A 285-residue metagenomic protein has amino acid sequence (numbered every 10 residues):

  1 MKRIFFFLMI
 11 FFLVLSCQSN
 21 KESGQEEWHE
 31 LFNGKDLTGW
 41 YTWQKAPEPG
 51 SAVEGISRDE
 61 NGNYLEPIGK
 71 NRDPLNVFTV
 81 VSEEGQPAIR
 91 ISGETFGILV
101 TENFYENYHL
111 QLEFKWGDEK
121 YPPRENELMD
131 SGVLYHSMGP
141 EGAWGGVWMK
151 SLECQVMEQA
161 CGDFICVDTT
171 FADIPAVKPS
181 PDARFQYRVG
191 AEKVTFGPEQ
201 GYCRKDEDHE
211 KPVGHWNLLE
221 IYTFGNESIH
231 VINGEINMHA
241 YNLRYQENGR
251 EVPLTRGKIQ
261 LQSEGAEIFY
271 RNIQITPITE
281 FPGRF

Functional and structural regions predicted by a protein language model:
M1-Q25: Bacterial Sec-dependent N-terminal signal peptides
C17-F285: Carbohydrate-interacting regions of secretory-pathway proteins
